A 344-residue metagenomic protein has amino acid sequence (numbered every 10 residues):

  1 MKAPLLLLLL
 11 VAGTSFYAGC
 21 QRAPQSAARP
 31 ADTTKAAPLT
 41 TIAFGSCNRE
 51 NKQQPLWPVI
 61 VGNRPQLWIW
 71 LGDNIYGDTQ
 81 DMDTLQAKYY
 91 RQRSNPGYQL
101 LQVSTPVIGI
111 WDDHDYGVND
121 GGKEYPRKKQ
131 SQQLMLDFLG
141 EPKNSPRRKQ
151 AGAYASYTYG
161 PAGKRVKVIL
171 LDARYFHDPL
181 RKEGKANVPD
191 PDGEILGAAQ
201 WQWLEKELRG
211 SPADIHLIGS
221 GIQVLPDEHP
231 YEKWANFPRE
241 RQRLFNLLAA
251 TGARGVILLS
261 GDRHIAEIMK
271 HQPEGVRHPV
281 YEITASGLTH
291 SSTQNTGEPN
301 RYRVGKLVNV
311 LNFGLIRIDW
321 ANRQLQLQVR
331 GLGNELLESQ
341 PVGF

Functional and structural regions predicted by a protein language model:
M1-T33: Bacterial Sec-dependent N-terminal signal peptides
Q21-F344: Metal-dependent phosphoester/phosphodiester hydrolase catalytic core
